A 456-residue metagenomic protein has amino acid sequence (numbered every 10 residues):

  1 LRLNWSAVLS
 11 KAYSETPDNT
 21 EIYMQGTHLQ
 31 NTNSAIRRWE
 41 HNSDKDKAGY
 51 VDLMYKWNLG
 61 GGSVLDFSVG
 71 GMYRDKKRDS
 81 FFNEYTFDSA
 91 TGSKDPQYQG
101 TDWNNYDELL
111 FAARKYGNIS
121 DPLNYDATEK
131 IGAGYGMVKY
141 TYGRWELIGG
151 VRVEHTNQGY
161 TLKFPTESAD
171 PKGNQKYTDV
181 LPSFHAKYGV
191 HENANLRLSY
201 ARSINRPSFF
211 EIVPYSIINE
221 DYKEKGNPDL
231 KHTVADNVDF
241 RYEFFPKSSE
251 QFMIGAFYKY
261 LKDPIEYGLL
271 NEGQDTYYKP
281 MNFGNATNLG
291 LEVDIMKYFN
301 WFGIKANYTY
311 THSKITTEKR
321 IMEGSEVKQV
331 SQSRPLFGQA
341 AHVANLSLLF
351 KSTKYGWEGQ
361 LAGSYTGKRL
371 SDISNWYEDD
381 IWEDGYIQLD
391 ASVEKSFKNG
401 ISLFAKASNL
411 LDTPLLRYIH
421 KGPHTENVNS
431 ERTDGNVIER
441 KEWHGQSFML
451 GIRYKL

Functional and structural regions predicted by a protein language model:
L1, K45-V51, K130-G136, V180-A186 (+8 more regions): Hydrophobic, lipid-facing positions within transmembrane beta-strands of outer-membrane proteins
L1-R2, W57-D66, R144, H191-N193 (+4 more regions): Short loop/turn motifs that connect adjacent beta-strands in outer-membrane beta-barrel proteins
L9-E15, H41, K45-K47, W57 (+14 more regions): Transmembrane beta-strands of outer-membrane beta-barrel pores
I36, S63-N193, I217, R320: Signature of Gram-negative outer-membrane beta-barrel scaffolds
A112-R114, N157, Y188, E192-N237 (+5 more regions): Surface-exposed extracellular loop regions of Gram-negative outer-membrane beta-barrel proteins, predominantly
I119-G132, I204-M253, Y258-L261, N271-Y298 (+3 more regions): Outer-membrane beta-barrel signature, preferentially recognizing the C-terminal barrel domain of Gram-negative
F257-L261, K279-I373: Gram-negative outer-membrane beta-barrel transporters
K262, Y365-D372, K395-L456: C-terminal beta-signal and adjacent terminal beta-strands/loops of Gram-negative outer-membrane beta-barrel proteins
